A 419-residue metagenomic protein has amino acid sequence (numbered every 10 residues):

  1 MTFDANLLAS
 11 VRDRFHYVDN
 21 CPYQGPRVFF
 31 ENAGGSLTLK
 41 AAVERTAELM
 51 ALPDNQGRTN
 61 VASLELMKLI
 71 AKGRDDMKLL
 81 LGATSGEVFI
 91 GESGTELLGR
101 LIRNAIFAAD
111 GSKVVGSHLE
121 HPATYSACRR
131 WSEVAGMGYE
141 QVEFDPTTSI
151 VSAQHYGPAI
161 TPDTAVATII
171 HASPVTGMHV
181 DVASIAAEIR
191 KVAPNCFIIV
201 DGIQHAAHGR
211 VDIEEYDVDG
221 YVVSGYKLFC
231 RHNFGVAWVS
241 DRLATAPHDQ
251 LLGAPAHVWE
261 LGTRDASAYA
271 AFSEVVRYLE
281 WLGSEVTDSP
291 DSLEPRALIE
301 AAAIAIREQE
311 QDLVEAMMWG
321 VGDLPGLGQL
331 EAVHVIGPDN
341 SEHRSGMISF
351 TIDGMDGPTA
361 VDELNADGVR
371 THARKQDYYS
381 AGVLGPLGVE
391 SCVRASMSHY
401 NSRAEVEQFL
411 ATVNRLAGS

Functional and structural regions predicted by a protein language model:
M1-S419: Pyridoxal 5′-phosphate
